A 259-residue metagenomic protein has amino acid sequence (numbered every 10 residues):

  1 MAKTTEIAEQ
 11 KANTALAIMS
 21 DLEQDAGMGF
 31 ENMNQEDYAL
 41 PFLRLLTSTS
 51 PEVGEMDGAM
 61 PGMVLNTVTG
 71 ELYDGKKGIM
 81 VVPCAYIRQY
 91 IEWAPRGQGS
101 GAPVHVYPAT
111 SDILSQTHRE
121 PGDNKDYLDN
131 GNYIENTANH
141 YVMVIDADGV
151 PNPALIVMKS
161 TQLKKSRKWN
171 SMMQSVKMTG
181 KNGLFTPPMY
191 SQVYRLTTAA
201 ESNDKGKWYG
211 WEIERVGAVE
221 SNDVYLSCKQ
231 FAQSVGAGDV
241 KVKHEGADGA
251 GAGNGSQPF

Functional and structural regions predicted by a protein language model:
M1-N152, N203-D204, G210, A218 (+1 more regions): OB-fold ssDNA-binding interfaces and closely related basic DNA-contact patches used across DNA replication/repair
L22-D25, T49, T179, S234 (+1 more regions): Surface-exposed polar/charged interaction patches
F42, W169-V176, V224-V235: Generic structural signal of hydrophobic/aromatic residues within well-ordered alpha-helices of folded domains
M80, Q162-K165, S221-Y225: Intrinsic-disorder-associated interaction segments
N136-V216: Extended serine/threonine-enriched, polar tracts that run as long, contiguous segments within proteins
K181-P188, Q192-V193, T197-P258: Accessory, usually C-terminal, subdomains that scaffold auxiliary metal cofactors
